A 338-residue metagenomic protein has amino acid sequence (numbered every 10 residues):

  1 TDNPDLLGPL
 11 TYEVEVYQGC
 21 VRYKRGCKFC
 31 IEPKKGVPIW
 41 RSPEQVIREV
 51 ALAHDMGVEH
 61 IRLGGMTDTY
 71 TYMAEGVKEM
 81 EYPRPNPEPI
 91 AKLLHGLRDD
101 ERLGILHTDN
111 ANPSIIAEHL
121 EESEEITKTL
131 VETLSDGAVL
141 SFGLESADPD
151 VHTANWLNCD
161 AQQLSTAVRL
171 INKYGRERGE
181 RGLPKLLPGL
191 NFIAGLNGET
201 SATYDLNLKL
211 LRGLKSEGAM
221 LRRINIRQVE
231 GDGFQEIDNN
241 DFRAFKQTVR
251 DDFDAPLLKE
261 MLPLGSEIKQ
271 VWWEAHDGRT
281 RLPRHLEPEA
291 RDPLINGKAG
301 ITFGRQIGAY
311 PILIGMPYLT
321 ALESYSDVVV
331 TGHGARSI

Functional and structural regions predicted by a protein language model:
T1-E44: Acidic, low-complexity intrinsically disordered segments
C20, V46, F142, L190 (+2 more regions): Conserved, mostly hydrophobic/aromatic
K24-C30, T69-M73, E145-P149, L186-N191 (+2 more regions): Short acidic (Asp/Glu) and glycine-rich catalytic loops that position anionic groups and cofactors
F29-I31, A74-E88, A244-F253: A solvent-exposed, charged loop/short amphipathic helix patch at secondary-structure junctions
P38, I61-L63, G104-T108, M220-I226 (+1 more regions): Acidic/polar loop patches that form or flank catalytic/metal-binding clefts of enzymes that bind anionic ligands
V46-V50, S123-I126, T203-G213: Short, acidic/polar
A51-E199: Conserved SAM/AdoMet-binding glycine-rich loop
G175, G182-L183, D205-L208, R212-I338: Auxiliary Fe-S-binding modules of radical SAM enzymes
